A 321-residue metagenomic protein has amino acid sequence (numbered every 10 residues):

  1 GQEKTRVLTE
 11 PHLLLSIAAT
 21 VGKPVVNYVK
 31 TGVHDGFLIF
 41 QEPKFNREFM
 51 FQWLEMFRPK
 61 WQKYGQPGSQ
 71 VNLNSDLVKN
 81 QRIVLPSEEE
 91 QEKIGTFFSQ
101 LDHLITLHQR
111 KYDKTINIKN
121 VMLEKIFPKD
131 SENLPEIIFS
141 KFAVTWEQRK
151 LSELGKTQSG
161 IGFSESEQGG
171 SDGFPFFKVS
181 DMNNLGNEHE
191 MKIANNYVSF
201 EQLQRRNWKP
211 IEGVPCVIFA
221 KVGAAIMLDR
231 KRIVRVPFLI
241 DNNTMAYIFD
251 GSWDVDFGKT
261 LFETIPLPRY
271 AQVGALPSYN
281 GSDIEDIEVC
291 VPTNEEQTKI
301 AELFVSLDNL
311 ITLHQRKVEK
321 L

Functional and structural regions predicted by a protein language model:
G1, S152-K156, E165-E201: DNA target-recognition patches
G1-E55, P67, K178-S180, N195-F262: A short beta-sheet element
I17, T31-F37, P67-E92, F238-M245 (+1 more regions): A short glycine-rich beta-alpha junction/loop motif
P24-V26, Q66-V71, K125, K231-I233 (+1 more regions): Short beta-strand/turn micro-motifs at beta-sheet edges
E92-L104, H108-R110, E147-R149, E153 (+2 more regions): Extracellular/lumenal glycan-associated surfaces
R110-V144, R316-L321: Short amphipathic coiled-coil heptad-repeat segments
I138-I161: Non-catalytic DNA-recognition/assembly elements of restriction-modification systems
